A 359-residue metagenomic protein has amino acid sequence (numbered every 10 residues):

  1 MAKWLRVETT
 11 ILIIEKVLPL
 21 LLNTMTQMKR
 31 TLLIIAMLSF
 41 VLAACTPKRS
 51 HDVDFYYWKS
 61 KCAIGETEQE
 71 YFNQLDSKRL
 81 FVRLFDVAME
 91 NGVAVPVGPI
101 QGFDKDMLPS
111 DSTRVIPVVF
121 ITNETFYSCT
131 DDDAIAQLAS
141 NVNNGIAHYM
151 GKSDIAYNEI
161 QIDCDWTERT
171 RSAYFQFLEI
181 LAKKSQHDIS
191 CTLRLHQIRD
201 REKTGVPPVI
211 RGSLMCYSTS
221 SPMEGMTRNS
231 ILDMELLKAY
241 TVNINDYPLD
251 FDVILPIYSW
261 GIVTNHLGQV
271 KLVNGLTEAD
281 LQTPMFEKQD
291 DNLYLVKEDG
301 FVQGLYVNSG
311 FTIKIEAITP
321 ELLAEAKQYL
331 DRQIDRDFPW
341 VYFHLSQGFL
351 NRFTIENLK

Functional and structural regions predicted by a protein language model:
A43-A44: C-terminal motif of bacterial Sec signal peptides marking the signal peptidase cleavage site
K48, A88, G92-L214: Chitinase-like catalytic core of GlcNAc-active glycosidases
V53-Y57, K78-V82, V115-V119, I160 (+4 more regions): Hydrophobic faces of well-ordered beta-strands that scaffold small-molecule active sites in alpha/beta enzyme cores
W58-S60, F85, F120-T122, D165-R169 (+4 more regions): Active-site beta-loop-alpha junctions enriched in small/polar residues
C62-F72, Q137-G151, Q197-R201, T319-L330: Short, acidic/polar
E66-M89, S153: Catalytic domains of carbohydrate-active enzymes, especially glycoside hydrolases
Q176-V270: Substrate-binding surface in catalytic domains of secreted glycosidases
Y258, G268-K359: Substrate-binding cleft of secreted/luminal carbohydrate-active enzymes
